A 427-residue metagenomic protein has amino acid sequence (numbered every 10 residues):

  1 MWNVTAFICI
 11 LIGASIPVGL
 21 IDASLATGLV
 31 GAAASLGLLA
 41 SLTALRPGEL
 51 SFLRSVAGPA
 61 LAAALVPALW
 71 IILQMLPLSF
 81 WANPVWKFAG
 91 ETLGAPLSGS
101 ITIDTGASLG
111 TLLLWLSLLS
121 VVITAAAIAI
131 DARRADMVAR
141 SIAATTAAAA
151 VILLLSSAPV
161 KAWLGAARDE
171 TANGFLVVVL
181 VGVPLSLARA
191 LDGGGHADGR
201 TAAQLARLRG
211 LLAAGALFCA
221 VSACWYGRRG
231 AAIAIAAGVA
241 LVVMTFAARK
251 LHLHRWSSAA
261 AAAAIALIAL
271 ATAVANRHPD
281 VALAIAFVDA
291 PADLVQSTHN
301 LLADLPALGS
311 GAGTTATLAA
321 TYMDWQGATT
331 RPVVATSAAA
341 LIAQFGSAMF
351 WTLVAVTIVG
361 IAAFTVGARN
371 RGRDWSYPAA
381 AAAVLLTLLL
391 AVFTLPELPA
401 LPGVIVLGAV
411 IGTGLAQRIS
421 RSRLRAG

Functional and structural regions predicted by a protein language model:
N3-P17, A34-L39, L109-H278, L318-D324 (+3 more regions): Alpha-helical transmembrane segments of multi-pass inner-membrane proteins
A6-L20, L38-S120, F218-V221: N-terminal hydrophobic segments of proteins, predominantly signal-anchor/transmembrane helices of inner/organellar
A23-S41, V56-G58, P306, V406: Loop-to-helix transition at the N-terminal end of transmembrane alpha-helices
S24, L73-V85, L155-W163, V274-A286: Helix-to-loop transition at the C-terminal end of transmembrane segments
L39-A57, A125, A271-Q296, A340: Cytoplasmic juxtamembrane interface segments
P59-A60, A82-G94, A286, A290-L305: Extracytoplasmic loop-helix module adjacent to an early transmembrane segment
Q74, V295-R331, A335, G346-M349: TM-adjacent membrane-interface loops and short helices in multi-pass inner/ER membrane proteins
A282-A290, Q326-P332, D374: Short, contiguous acidic/charged loop-to-helix segments that flank catalytic cores in large enzymes
